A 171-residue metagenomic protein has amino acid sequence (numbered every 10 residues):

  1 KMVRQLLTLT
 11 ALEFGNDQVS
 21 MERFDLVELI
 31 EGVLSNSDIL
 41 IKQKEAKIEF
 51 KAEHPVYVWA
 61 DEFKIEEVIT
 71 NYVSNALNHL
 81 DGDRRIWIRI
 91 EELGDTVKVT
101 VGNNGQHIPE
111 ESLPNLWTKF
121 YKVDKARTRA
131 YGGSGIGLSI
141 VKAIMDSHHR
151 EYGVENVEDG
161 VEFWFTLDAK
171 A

Functional and structural regions predicted by a protein language model:
F14-V19, Y57-A60: Conserved micro-motifs of the catalytic ATP-binding
S20-D25, K42, K47-V56: Conserved catalytic submotifs in the C-terminal HATPase_c
A76-L77: Short helix-loop "hinge" at the ATP-lid/N-box region of the Bergerat-fold HATPase_c
D83-D95: Short beta-strand/loop element within the Bergerat-fold HATPase_c
I108-K122: Short conserved segment of the HATPase_c
G132, G137, V141: Short alpha-helical Gxxx[C/S/T] motif in the catalytic ATP-binding
H149-R150: Conserved glycine-rich
